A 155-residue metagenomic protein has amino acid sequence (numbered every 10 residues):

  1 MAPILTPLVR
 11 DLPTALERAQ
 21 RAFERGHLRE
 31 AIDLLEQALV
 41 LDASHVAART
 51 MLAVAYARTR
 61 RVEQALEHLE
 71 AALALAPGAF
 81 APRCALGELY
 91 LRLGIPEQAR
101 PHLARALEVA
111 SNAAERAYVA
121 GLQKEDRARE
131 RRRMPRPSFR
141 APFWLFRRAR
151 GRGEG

Functional and structural regions predicted by a protein language model:
V9-L41: Alpha-helical segment of the N-proximal tetratricopeptide repeat
R25-L34, T59-A71, L93-R105: Structural signature of tandem alpha-helical TPR/SEL1-like repeats, specifically the intra-repeat loop/turn
Q37-V40, E70-A74, L107-E108: Conserved structural position within tetratricopeptide repeats
A48, P82, E115-R116: TPR alpha-solenoid repeat register
M51, A85, V119-L122: Canonical tetratricopeptide repeat
